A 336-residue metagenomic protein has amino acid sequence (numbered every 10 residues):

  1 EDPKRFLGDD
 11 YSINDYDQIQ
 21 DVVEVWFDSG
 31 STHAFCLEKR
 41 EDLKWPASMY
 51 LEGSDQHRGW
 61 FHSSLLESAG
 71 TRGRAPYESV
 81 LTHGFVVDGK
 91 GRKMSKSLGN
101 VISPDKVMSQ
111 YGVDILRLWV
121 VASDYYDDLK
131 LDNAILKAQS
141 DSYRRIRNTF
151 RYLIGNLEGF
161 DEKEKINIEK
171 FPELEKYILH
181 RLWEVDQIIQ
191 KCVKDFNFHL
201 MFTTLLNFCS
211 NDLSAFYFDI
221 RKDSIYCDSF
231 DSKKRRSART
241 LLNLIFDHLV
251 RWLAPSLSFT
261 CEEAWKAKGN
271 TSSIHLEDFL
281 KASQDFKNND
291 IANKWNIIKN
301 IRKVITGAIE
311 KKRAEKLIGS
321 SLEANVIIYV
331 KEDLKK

Functional and structural regions predicted by a protein language model:
E1-E158, I178-R221, I225, T240-R251: Structured secondary-structure scaffolds
L7, V330-K336: Short, intrinsically disordered, charge-balanced linker/junction segments flanking boundaries in proteins
Y16-Q18, F160-Q190, F218-A308, E315-E332: Acidic, turn-prone loop/beta-hairpin segments
C36-R40, R313-I318: N-terminal short leaders/motifs
S63, L118, K303, R313-A314: Hydrophobic alpha-helical segments, especially transmembrane helices and their immediate juxtamembrane helical caps
R74-E78, I166, K335-K336: Glycine-rich active-site loop/lid that clamps phosphate-bearing ligands
